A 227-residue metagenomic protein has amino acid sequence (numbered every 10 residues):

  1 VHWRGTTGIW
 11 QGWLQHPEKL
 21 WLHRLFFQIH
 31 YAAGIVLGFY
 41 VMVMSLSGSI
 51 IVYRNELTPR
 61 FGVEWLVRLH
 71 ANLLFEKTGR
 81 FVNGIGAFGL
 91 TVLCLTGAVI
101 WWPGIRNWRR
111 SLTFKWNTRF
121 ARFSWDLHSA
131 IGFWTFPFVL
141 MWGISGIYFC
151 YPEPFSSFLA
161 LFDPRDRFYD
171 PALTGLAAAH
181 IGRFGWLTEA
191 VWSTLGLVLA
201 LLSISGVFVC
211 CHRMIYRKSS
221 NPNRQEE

Functional and structural regions predicted by a protein language model:
V1-E227: Conserved histidines in hydrophobic membrane contexts and catalytic metal-binding motifs
